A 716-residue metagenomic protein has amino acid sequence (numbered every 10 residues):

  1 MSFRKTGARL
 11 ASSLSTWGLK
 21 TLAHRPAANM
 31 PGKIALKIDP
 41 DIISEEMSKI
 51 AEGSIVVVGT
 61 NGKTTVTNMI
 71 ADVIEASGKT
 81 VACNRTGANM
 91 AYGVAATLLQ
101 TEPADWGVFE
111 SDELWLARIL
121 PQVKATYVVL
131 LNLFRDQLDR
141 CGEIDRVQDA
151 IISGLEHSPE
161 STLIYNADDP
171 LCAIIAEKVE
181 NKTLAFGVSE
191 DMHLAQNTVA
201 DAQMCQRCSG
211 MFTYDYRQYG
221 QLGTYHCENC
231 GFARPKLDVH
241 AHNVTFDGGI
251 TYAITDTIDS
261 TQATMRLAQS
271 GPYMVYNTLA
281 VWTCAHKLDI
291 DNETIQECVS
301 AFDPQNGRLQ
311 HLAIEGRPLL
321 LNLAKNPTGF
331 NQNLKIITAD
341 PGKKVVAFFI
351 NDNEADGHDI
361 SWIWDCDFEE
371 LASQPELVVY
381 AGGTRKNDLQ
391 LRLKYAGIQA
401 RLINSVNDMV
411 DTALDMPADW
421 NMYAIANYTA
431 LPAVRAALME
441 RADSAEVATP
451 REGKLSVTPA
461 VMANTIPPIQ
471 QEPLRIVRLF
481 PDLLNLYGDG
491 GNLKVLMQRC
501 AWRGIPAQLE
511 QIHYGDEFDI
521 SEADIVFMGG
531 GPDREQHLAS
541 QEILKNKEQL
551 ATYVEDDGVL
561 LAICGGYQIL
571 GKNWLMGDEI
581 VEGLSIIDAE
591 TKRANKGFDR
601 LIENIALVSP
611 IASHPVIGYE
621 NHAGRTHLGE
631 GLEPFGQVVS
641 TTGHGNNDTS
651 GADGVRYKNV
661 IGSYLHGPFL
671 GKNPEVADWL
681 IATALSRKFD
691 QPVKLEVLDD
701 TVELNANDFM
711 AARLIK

Functional and structural regions predicted by a protein language model:
F3-G187, H193-M204: Phosphate-binding loop of NTP-binding sites
V123-N132, L222-P235, Q269-S300, H666: A conserved, hydrophobic alpha-helical segment in the catalytic core of large ATP/adenylate-utilizing enzymes
S189-G249, A268: Cys/His-rich short segments
F232, F246-D247, A285-L320, A324: Gly/charged, well-structured mid-domain segments that form the phosphate/adenylate-handling core of ATP-dependent
L323-N404: Active-site beta-alpha connecting loops in nucleotide-dependent enzymes
T458-E548, T552-E555, G671-K716: N-terminal beta1-alpha1 cap of cysteine-dependent amidohydrolase-like domains
D533-L607: Cysteine-nucleophile active-site neighborhood
E579-D653: Pocket-forming structural segment of enzyme catalytic cores
